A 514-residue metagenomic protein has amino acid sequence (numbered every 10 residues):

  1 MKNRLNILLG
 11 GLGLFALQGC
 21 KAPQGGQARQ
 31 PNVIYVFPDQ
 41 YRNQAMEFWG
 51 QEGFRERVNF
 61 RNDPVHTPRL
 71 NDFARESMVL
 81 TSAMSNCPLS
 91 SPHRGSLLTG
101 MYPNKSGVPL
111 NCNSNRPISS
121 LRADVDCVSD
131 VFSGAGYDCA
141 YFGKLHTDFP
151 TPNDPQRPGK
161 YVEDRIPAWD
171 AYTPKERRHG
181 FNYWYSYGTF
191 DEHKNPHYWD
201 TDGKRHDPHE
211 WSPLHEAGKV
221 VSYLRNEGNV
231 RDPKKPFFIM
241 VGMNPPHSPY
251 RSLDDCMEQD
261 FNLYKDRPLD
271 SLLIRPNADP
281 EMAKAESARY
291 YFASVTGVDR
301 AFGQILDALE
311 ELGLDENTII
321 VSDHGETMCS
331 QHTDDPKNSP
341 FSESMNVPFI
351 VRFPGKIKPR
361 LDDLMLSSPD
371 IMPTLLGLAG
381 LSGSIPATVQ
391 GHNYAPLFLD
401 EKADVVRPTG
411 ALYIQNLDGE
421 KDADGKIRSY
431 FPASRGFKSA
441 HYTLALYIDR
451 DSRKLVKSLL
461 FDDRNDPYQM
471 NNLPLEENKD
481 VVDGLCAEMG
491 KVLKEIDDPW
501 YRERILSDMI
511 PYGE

Functional and structural regions predicted by a protein language model:
K2-G13, C20-Y447, R453-V456, P467-A487 (+3 more regions): Formylglycine-dependent sulfatase
L460-F461: Short hydrophobic beta-strand that contains or immediately precedes a catalytic carboxylate
